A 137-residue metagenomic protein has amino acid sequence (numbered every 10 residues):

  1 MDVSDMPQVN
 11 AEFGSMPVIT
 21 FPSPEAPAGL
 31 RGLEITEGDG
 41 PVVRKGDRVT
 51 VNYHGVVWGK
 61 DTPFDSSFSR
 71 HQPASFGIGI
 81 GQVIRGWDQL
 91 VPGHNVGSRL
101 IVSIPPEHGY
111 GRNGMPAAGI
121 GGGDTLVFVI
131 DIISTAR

Functional and structural regions predicted by a protein language model:
M1-R137: Cross-family detector of peptidyl-prolyl cis-trans isomerase
